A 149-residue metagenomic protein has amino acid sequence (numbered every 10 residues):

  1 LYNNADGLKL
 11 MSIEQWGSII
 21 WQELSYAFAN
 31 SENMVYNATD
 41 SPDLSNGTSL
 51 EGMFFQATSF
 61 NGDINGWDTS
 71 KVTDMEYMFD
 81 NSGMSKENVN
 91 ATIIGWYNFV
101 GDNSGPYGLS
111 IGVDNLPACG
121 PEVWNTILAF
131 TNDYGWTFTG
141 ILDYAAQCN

Functional and structural regions predicted by a protein language model:
L1-N149: Negatively charged
